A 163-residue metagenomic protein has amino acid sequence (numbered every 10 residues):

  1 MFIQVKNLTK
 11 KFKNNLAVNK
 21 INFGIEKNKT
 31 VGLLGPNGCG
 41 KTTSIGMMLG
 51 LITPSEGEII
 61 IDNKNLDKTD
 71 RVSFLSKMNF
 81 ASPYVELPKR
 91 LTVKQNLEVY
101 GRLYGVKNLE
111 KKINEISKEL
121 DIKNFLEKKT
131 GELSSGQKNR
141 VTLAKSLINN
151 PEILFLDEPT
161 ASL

Functional and structural regions predicted by a protein language model:
P36-G40: Walker A (P-loop) phosphate-binding loop of ABC-type ATPase nucleotide-binding domains
G57-D67, S73-F74: Conserved ABC transporter NBD signature motif
E98, R102-F125: Conserved ABC ATPase "signature" region
K129-L133: Conserved ABC ATPase signature
N150: Conserved catalytic motifs of ABC-family nucleotide-binding domains
L154-D157: Catalytic Walker B motif of ABC-type/P-loop ATPase nucleotide-binding domains
